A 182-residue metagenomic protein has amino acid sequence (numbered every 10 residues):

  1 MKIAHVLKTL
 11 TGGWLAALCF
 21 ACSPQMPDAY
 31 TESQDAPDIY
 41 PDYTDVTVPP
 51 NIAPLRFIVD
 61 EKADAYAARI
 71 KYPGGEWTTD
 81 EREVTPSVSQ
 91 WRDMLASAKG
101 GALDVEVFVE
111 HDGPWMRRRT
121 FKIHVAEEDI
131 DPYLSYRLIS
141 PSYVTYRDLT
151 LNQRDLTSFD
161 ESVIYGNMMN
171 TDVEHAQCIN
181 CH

Functional and structural regions predicted by a protein language model:
M1-H5: N-terminal secretory signal peptides that target proteins for export/translocation
K8-T9, T47: Compositionally biased, low-complexity repeat tracts
T9-A21: Bacterial N-terminal signal peptides
C22-C181: Sequence signature of WD/YWTD-type beta-propeller architectures
